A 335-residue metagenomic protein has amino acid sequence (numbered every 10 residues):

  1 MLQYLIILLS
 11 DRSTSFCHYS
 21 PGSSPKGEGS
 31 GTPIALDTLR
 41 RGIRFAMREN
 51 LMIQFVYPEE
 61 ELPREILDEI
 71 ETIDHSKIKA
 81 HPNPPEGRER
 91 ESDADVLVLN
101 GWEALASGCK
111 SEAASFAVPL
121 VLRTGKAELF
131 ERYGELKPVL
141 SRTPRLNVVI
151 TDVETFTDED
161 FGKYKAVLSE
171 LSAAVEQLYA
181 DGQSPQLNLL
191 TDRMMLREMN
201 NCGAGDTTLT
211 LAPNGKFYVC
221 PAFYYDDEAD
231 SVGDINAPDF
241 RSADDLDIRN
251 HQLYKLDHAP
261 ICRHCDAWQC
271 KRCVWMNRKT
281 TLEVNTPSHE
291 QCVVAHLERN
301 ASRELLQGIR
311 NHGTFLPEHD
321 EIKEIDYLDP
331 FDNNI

Functional and structural regions predicted by a protein language model:
M1-R41, F45-E49: Canonical Radical SAM [4Fe-4S] cluster-binding loop centered on the CxxxCxxC motif and its immediate flanking residues
Y4, L36-T151: Radical SAM/AdoMet-radical enzyme domain recognition
I6-S13, H258-I261, D266-Q269, S288: Short metal-coordination and nucleic-acid-contact micro-motifs, chiefly zinc-binding Cys/His arrays
P144-G162, P185-E198, Y224-E228: Flexible glycine/acidic-rich beta-alpha junction loops that bind and position SAM and/or redox cofactors in anaerobic
A166-R193, A222-R272: C-terminal accessory region of radical SAM enzymes
N201-D206: Short, small/polar residue-rich loop motifs at catalytic or cofactor-binding pockets
F217-Y218: Hydrophobic "anchor" residues
R263-I335: Radical SAM enzyme core and accessory elements
